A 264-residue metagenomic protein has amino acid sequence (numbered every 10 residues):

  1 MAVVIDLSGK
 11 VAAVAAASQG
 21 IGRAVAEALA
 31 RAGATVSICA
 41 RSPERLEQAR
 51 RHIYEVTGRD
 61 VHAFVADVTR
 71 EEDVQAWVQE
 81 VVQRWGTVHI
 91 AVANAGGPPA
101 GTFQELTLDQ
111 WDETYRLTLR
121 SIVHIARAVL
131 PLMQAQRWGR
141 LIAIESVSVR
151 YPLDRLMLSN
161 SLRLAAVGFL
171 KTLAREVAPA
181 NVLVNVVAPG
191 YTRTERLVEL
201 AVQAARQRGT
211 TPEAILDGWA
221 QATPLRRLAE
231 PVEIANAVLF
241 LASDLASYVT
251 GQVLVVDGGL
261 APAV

Functional and structural regions predicted by a protein language model:
A2-V4, G20, Y151, L225 (+2 more regions): Short C-terminal tail/terminal secondary-structure segment of NAD(P)H-dependent dehydrogenase/reductase domains
V11, A16-Q19: Conserved glycine-rich cofactor-binding loop
E44, F64-A76, L108, V232-E233: The beta1-alpha1 cofactor-binding region of Rossmann-like NAD(H)/NADP(H)-dependent oxidoreductases
V92, A178, L183, V249-G251: Short, small/polar-rich loop/turn modules that mediate ligand/substrate recognition or access, typified
T102-F103, T107-Y115, L141, W219: Substrate-binding pocket helix/loop in short-chain dehydrogenase/reductase
P131, R175-E176, S247: Alpha-helical segment proximal to the catalytic Tyr-Lys
I142-A166, L170-P179, Y191-T192: Catalytic loop of short-chain dehydrogenase/reductase
